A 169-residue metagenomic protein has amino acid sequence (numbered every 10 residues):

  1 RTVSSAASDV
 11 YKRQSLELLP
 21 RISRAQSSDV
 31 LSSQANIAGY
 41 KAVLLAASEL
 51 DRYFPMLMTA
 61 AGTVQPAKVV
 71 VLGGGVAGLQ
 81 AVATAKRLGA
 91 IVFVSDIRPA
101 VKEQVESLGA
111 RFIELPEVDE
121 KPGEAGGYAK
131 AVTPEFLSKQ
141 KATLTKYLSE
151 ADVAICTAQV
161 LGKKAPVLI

Functional and structural regions predicted by a protein language model:
R1, Q159-L168: Glycine/threonine-rich flexible loop motifs
R1-A7, Y11: Single conserved hydrophobic/aromatic residue that forms the stacking wall/gate of nucleotide- or nucleobase-binding
D9-L19: Rossmann-fold dehydrogenase core element
E17-K68: Phosphate-binding beta-alpha-beta segment of Rossmann-like dinucleotide-binding domains, i.e., the NAD(P)
E17-S23, I97-P99, E117-V118, Q159-V160: Short, ordered loop/turn segments at secondary-structure junctions
M56-Y147: Glycine-rich phosphate/diphosphate-binding loop of Rossmann-like nucleotide-binding domains
A151: An anion/phosphate-binding loop that grips the pyrophosphate of nucleotide cofactors and donors
